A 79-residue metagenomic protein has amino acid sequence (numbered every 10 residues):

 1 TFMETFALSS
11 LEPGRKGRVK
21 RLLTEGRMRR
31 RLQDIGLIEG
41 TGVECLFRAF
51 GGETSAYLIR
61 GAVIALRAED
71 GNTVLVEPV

Functional and structural regions predicted by a protein language model:
F2-V79: Compact, glycine-rich, soluble single-domain proteins
